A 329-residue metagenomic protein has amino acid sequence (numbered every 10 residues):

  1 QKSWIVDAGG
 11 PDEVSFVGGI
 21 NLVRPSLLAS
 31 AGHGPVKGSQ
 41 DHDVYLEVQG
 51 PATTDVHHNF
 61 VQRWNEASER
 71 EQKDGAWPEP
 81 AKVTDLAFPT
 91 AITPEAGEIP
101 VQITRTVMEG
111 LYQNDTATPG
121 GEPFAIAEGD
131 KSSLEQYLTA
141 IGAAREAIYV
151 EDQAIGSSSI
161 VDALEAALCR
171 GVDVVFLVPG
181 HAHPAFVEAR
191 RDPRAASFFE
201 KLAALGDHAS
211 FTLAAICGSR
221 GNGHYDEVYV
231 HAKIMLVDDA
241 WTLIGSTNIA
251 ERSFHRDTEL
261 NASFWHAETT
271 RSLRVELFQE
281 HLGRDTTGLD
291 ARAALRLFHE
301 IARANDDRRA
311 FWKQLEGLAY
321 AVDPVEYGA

Functional and structural regions predicted by a protein language model:
Q1-A329: Charged, low-complexity intrinsically disordered terminal segments
